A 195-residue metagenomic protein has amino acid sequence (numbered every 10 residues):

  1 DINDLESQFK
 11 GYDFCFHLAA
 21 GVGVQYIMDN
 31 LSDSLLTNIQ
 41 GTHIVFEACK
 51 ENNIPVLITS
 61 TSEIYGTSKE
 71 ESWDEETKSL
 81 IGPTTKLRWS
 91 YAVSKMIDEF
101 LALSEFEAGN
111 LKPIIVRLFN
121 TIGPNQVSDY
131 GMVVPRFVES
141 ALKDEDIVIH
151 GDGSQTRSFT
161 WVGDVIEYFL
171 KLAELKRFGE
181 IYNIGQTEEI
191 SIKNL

Functional and structural regions predicted by a protein language model:
I2-T37, A48: NAD(P)H-binding glycine-rich loop region in Rossmannoid oxidoreductase-like domains and their noncatalytic homologs
A20-D33, Q40, E51-I54, T59-W89 (+2 more regions): Active-site "gating" loop of Rossmann-like NAD(P)-dependent oxidoreductase/epimerase domains
D33-L35, T77, P83, L87-E99 (+3 more regions): Short-chain dehydrogenase/reductase
F46-E47, D98: A short, exposed helix-loop element centered on a Lys and neighboring polar residues
V56, S60-T61, E99-P124, P135: Conserved beta-loop-beta element that borders a ligand/cofactor-binding pocket
T67, T85-I114, V138-K143: Active-site Tyr-X1-5-Lys
M96, L111-K112, T121-P135, E145-D146 (+5 more regions): Glycine/proline-rich active-site loop of Rossmann-fold NAD(P)-dependent oxidoreductases
